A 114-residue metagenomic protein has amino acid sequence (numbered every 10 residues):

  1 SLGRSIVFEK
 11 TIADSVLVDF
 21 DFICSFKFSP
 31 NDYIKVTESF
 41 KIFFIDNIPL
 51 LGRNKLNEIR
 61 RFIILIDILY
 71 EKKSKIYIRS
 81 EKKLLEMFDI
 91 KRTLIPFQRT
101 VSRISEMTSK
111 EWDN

Functional and structural regions predicted by a protein language model:
S1-I68: Conserved helicase/translocase motor-coupling segment
K41-N114: Terminal-proximal interaction/regulatory segments of ATP-powered molecular machines
